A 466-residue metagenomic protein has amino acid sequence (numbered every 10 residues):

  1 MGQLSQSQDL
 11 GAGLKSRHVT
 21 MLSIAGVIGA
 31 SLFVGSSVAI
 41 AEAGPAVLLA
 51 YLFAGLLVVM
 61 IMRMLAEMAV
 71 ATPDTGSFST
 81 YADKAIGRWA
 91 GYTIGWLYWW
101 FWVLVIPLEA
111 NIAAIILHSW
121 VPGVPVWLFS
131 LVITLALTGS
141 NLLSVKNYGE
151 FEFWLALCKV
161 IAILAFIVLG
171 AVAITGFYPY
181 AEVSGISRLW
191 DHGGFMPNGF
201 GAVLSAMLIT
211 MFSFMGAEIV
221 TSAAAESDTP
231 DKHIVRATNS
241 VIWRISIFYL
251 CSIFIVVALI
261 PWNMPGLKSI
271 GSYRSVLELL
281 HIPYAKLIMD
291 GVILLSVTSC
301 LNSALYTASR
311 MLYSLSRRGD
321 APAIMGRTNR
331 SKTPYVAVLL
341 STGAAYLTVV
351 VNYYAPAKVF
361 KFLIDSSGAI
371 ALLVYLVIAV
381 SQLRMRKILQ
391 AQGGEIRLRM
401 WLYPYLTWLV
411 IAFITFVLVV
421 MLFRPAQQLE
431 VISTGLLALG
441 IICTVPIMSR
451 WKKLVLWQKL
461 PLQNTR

Functional and structural regions predicted by a protein language model:
M1-G35, I40-A46, V58-R63, T75 (+3 more regions): Membrane-interface "cap" regions at the ends of multi-pass membrane proteins
M1-S7, T80-D83, W89, A110-S130 (+5 more regions): Helix-loop-helix connectors at the membrane interface of multi-pass transporters/channels
S5-L10, V47-L48, P122-P125, L157-D290: Helix-loop-helix junctions that connect adjacent transmembrane segments in multi-pass membrane transporters
G11, I24, V34-F129, I133 (+3 more regions): Extracellular loop-to-transmembrane helix junctions
D74, L97-N111, F214-S227, P283-A323 (+3 more regions): Membrane-helix boundary/coupling elements in multi-pass transport proteins
T80-Y81, G87, S119, L189 (+3 more regions): TM-loop-TM module centered on a large, flexible mid-protein loop between adjacent transmembrane helices in multi-pass
W127-S184, M215, T238-I242, I364-V377 (+2 more regions): Membrane-interface loop-to-helix entry segments
W154, I324-K332, L372-L429, V455-Q458 (+1 more regions): C-terminal membrane-solvent junction of multi-pass transporters and transport-like membrane proteins
